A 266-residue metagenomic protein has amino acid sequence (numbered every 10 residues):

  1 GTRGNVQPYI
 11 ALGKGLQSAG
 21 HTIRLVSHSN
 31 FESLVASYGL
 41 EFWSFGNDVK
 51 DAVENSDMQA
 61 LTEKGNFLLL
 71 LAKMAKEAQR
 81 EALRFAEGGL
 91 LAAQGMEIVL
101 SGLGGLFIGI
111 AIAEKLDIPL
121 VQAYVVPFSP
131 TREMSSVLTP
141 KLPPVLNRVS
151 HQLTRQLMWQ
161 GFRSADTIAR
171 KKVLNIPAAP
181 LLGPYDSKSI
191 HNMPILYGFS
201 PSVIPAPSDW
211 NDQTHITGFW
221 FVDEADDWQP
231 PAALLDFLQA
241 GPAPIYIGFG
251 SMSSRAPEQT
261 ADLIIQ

Functional and structural regions predicted by a protein language model:
G1, G248-S251: Short glycine-centered, acidic/aromatic-flanked micro-motifs in structured strand/loop junctions that mark active-site
G1-W43, Q94: N-terminal subdomain of nucleotide-sugar transferases
H28-P244, S251, A256-D262: Nucleotide-sugar-dependent glycosyltransferase catalytic domains
